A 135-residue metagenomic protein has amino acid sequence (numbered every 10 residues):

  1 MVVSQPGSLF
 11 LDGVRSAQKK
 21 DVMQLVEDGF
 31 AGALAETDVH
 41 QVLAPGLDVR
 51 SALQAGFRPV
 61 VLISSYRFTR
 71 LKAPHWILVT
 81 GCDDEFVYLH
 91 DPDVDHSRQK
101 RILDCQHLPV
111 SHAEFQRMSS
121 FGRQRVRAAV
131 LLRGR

Functional and structural regions predicted by a protein language model:
M1-H40, A128, L132-R135: Cysteine-nucleophile protease catalytic domains, especially the papain-like/related folds used in DUB/UBL proteases
F10-A17, A73-C82: Short, surface-exposed, charged loop/turn segments at secondary-structure junctions
L11, H40-A44, L89, Q116: Compositionally biased, intrinsically disordered low-complexity regions enriched in proline and serine
D12, D21, D28, D38 (+4 more regions): Acidic-enriched, low-complexity/disordered segments with a strong bias for Aspartate over Glutamate
V22-R67: Internal catalytic-core helix/loop-beta-alpha segment that presents or stabilizes conserved functional determinants
L53-R58, S64-Y66, R70-A73, T80-R135: Noncatalytic regulatory segments and standalone regulatory/sensor domains
